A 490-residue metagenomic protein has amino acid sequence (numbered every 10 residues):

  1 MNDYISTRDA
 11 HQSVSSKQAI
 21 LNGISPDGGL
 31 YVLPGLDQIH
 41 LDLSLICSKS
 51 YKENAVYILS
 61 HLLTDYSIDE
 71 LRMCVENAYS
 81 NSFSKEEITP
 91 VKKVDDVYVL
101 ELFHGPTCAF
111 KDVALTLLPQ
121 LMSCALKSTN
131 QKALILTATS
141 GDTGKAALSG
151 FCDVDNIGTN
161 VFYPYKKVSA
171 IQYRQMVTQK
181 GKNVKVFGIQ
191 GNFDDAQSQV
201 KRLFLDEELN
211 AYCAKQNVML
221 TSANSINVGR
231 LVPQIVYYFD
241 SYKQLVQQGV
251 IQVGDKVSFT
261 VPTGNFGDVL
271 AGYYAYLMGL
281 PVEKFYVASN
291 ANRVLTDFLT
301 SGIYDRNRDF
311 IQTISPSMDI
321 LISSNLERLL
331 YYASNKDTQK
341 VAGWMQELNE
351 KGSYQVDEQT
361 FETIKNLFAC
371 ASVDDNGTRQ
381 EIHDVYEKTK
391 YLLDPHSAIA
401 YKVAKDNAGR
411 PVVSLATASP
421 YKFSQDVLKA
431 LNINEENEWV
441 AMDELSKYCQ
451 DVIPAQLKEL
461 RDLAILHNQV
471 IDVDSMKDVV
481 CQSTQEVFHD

Functional and structural regions predicted by a protein language model:
M1-D490: PLP-dependent amino-acid enzyme catalytic core
